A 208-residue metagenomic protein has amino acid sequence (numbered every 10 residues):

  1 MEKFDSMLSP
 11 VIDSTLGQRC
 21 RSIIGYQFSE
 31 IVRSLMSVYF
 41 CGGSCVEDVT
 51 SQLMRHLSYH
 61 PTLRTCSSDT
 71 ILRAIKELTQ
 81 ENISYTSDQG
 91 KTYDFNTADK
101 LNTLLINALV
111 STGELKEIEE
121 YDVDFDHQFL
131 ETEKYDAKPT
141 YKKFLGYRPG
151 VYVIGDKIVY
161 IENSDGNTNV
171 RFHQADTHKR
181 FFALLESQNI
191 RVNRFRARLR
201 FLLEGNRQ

Functional and structural regions predicted by a protein language model:
M1-L145, V151-I190: Dynamic "connector" segments at or just before major functional cores
K134, L203-Q208: A short acidic (Asp/Glu
F195-G205: Acidic, metal-coordinating catalytic cores used for nucleic-acid/nucleotide bond scission and strand-transfer chemistry
